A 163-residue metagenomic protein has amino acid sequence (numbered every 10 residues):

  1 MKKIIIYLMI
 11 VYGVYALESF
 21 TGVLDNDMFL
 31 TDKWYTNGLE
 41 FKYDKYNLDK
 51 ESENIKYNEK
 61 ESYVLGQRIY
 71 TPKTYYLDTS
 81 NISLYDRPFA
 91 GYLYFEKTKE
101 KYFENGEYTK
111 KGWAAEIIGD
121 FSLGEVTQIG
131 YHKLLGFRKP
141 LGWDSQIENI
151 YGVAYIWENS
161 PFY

Functional and structural regions predicted by a protein language model:
M1, K45-D49, K101-E104: Short regulatory "switch" loops immediately downstream of catalytic or recognition motifs within protein catalytic
K2-I5, E18-F20: Short, basic/polar N-terminal leader/transit segment immediately after the initiator methionine
K3-G13: Sec-dependent N-terminal signal peptides
Y15-E18, T71-P72: Short amphipathic alpha-helical segments, especially helix-boundary/capping motifs
L17-E53: N-terminal ordered "arm"
Y57-Y163: Outer-membrane pore/translocation modules
